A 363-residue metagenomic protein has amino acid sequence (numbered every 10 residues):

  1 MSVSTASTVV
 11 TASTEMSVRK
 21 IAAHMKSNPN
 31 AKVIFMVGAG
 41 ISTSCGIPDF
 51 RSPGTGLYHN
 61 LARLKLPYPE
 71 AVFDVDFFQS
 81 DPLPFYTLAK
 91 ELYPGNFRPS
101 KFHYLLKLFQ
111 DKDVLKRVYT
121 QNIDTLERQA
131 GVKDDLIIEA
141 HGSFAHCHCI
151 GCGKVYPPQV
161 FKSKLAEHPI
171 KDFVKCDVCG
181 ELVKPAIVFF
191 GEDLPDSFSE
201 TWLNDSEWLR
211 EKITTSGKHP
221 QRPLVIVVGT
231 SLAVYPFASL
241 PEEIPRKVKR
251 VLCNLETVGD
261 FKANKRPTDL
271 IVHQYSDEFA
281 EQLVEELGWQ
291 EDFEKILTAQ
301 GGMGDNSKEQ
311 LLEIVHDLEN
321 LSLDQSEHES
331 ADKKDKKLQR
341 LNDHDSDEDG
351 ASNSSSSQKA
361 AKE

Functional and structural regions predicted by a protein language model:
M1-E363: Conserved catalytic core of sirtuin-type NAD+-dependent deacylases
